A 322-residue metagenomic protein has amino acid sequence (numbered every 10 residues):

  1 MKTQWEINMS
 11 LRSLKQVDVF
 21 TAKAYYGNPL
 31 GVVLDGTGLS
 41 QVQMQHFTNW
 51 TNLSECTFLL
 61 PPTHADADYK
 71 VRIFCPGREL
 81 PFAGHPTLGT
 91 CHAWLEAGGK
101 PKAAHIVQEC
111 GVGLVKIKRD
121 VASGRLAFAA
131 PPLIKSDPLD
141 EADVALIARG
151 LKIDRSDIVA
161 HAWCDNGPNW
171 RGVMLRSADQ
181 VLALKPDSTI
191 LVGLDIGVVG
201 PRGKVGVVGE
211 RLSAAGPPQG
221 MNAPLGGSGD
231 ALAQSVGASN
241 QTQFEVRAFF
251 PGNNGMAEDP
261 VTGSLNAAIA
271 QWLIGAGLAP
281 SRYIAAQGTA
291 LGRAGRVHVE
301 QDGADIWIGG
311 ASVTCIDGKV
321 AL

Functional and structural regions predicted by a protein language model:
K2-F82, L88-L322: Active-site proximal loop and beta-alpha junction motif in alpha/beta enzyme cores
